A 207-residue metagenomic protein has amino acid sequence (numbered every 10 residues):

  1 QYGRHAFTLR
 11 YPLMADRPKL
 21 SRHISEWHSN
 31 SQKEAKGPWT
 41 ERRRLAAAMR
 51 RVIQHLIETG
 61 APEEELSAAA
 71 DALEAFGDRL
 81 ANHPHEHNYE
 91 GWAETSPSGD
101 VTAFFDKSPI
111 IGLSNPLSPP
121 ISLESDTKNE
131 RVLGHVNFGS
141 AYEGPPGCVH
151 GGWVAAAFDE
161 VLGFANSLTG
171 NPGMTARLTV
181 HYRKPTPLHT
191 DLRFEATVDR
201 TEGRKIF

Functional and structural regions predicted by a protein language model:
F7, Y11-H135: Non-catalytic linker/capping segments at the edges of enzyme domains
P119-P120, R177-Y182: Short structured motifs
S125-R131, V149-P172: Active-site helix/loop of acyl-thioester processing domains in fatty-acid/polyketide metabolism, spanning hotdog-fold
E130-V132, M174, L192, I206-F207: Hydrophobic core residues within well-ordered beta-strands of beta-rich domains
V136-F138, K184: Short, structured patches in soluble enzyme cores that scaffold and shape functional sites
F138-G151: Short histidine-centered catalytic/ligand-binding loop motif
V180-F207: Hydrophobic beta-sheet segments that form the core/acyl-binding groove of ACP/CoA-dependent acyl-chain-processing
